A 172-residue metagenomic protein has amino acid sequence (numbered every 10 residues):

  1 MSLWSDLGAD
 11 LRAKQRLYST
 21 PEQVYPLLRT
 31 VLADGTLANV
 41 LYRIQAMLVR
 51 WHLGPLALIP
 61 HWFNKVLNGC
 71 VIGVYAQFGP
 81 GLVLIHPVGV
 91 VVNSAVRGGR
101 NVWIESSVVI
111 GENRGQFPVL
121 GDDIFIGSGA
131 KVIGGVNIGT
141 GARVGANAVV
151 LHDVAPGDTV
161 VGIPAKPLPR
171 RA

Functional and structural regions predicted by a protein language model:
M1-N68, A172: Terminal amphipathic alpha-helical/low-complexity segments used for targeting or macromolecular assembly
N68, G73-V74, G79-P80, I85-S94 (+11 more regions): Left-handed beta-helix
